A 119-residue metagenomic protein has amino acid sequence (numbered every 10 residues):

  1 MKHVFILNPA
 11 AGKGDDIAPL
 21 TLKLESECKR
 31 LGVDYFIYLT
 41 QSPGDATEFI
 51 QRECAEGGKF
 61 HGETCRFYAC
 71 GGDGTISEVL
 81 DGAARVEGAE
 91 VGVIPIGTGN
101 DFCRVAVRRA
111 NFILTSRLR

Functional and structural regions predicted by a protein language model:
M1-F67, R117: ATP/NTP phosphate-donor binding region
V4, R30, C65, A84-R119: Catalytic core of DAGKc-family lipid kinases
P9, C70-G72, I94-I96: Glycine-rich beta-strand-to-loop/alpha-helix junction loops that act as flexible
G14, D73-I76, G97-D101: Gly/Ser/Thr-rich beta-alpha loop segments that engage phosphate groups in nucleotides
D45-E48, E78-V79, D101-F102: Phosphate- and divalent-cation-binding pockets in alpha/beta enzyme and binding domains that engage nucleotide-derived
T64-C70, G74-E78: A glycine-rich beta-strand to alpha-helix segment that forms a phosphate/ribose-binding loop at ligand/cofactor sites
T75-E87: Short Gly/Thr/Asp-enriched flexible loops that form oxyanion-binding sites at enzyme active sites
